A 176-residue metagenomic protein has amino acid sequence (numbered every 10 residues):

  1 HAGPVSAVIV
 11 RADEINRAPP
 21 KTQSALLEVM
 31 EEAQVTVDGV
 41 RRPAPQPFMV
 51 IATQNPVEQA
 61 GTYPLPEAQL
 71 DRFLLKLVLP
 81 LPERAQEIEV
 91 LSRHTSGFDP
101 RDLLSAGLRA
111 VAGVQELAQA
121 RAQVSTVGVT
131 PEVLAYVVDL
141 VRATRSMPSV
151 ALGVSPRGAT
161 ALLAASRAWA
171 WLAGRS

Functional and structural regions predicted by a protein language model:
H1-R11: Conserved alpha-helical scaffold flanking the Walker A/P-loop in AAA+ ATPase domains
A2-P4, P43-P47, G153, G158: Glycine/charge-rich, flexible interdomain linkers and switch-proximal surface loops that mediate coupling
E14-A25, M30-T126, R167-L172: Canonical AAA+ ATPase core
V127-G128, T144-S176: C-terminal helical "lid" subdomain and adjoining coupling/linker elements of P-loop NTPases
V133: Metabolite-binding pocket within alpha/beta catalytic cores that recognizes anionic/polar moieties
V138-R142: Amphipathic, well-packed alpha-helical segments that form the structural scaffold of globular domains
